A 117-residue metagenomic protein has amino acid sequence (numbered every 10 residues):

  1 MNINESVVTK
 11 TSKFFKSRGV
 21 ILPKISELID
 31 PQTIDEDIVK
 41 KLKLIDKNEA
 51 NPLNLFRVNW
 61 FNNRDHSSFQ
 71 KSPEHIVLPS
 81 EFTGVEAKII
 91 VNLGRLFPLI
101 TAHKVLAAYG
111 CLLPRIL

Functional and structural regions predicted by a protein language model:
M1-L117: PLP-dependent amino-acid enzyme catalytic core
